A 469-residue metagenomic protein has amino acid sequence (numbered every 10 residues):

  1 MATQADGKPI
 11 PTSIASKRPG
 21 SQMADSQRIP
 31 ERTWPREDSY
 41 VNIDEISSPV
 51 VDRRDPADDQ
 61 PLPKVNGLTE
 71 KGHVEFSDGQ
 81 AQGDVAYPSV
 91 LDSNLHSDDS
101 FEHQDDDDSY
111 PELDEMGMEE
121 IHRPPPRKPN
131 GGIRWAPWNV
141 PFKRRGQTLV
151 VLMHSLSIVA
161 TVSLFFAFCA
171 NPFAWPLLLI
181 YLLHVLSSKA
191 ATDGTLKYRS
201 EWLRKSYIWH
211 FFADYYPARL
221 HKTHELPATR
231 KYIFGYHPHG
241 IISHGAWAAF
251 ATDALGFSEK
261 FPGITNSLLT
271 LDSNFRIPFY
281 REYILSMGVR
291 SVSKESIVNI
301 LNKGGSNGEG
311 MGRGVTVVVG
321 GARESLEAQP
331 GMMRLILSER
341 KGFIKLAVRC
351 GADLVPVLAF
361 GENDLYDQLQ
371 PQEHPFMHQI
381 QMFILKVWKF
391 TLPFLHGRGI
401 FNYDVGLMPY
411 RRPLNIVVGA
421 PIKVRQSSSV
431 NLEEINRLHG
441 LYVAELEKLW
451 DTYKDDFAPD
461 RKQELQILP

Functional and structural regions predicted by a protein language model:
M1-M116: Fungal intrinsically disordered, low-complexity serine/threonine- and proline-rich regulatory regions
A2-D6, P19, D25, S39 (+4 more regions): Soluble catalytic domains of membrane acyltransferases
L62, N66, E70, E75-E295: Membrane-anchoring hydrophobic helices of lipid-metabolizing enzymes
G310-G314, G321-E324, H439, V443 (+2 more regions): Structured cytosolic regulatory/catalytic domains appended to multi-pass membrane proteins
L414-V417, Q426, E433-W450: Pol beta-like nucleotidyltransferase catalytic core
V424, S428, R461-K462: Charged, glycine-interspersed solvent-exposed loop segments at helix/strand-loop junctions that cap or gate access
V430-N431, Q466: Long, contiguous C-terminal modules that act as interaction/assembly or targeting platforms
D455-P469: C-terminal helix/juxtamembrane-tail motif
